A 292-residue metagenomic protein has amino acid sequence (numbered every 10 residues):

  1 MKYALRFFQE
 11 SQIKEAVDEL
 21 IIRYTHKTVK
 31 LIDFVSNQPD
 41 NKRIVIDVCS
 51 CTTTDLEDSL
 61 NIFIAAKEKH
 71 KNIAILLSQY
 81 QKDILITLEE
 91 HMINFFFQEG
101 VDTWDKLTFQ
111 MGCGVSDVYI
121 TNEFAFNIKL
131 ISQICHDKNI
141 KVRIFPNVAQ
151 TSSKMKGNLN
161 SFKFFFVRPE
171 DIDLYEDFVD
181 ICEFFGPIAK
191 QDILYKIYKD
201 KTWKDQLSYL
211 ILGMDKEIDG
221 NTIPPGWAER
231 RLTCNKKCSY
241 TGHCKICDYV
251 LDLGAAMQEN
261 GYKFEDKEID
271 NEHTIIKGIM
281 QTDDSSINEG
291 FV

Functional and structural regions predicted by a protein language model:
M1-V292: Active-site pocket-lining/capping segments in soluble small-molecule metabolic enzymes
